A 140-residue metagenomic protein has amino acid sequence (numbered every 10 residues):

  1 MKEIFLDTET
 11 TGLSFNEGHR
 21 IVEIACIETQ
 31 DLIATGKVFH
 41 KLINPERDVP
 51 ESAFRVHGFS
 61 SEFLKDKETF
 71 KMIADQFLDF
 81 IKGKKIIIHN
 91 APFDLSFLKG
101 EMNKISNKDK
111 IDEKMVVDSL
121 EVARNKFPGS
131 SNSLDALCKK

Functional and structural regions predicted by a protein language model:
M1-K114, F127-K140: Conserved non-catalytic scaffold segment of RNase H-like nuclease domains
V117-N125: Short, flexible loop segments at boundaries between secondary-structure elements
